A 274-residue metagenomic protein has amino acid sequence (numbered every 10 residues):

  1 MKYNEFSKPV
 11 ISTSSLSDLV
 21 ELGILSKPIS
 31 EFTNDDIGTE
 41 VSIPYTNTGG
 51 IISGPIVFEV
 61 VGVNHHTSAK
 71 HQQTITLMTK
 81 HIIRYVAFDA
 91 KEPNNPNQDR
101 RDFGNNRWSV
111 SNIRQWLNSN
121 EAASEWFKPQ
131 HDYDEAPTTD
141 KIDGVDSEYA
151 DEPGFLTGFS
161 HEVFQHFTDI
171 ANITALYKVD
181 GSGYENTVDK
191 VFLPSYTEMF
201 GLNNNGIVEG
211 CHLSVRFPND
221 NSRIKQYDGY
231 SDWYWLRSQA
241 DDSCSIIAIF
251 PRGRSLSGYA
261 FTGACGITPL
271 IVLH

Functional and structural regions predicted by a protein language model:
M1-H274: Collagenous Gly-X-Y triple-helix signature in extracellular proteins
